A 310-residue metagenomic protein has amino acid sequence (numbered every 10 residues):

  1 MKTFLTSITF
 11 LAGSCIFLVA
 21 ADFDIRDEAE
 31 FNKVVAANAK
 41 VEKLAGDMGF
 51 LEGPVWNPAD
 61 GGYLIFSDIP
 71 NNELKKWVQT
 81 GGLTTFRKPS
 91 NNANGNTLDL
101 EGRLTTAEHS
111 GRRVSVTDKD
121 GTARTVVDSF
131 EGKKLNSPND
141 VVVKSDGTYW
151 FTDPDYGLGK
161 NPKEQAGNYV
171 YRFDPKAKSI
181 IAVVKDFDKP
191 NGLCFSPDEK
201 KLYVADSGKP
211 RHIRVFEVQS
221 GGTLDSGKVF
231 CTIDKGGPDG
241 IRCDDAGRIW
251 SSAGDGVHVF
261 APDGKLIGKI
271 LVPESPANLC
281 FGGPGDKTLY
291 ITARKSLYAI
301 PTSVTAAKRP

Functional and structural regions predicted by a protein language model:
T6-F17: Bacterial N-terminal signal peptides
A21-E42, K308-P310: Blade/loop signatures of beta-propeller domains
K40, A45-Y63, P89-E108, R112-R113 (+8 more regions): Beta-rich, blade/repeat-based domains predominating in secreted/periplasmic proteins but also intracellular
K40-V41, G82-T84, T122-R124, A177-A182 (+2 more regions): Predominantly a core beta-strand signature of beta-propeller blades across repeat-based propeller domains
P58-R87: Beta-propeller domains
E73-K75, R113-S115, N168-Y171, H212-R214 (+2 more regions): A short loop-to-beta-strand structural motif that recurs across blades of beta-propeller domains
K76-V78, V116-D118, F173, F216-V218 (+2 more regions): Hydrophobic/aromatic beta-strand positions that recur at structurally equivalent sites within the blades
V215-T223, T302-R309: Short loop/turn segments immediately following beta-strands, especially the blade-tip and inter-blade linker loops
